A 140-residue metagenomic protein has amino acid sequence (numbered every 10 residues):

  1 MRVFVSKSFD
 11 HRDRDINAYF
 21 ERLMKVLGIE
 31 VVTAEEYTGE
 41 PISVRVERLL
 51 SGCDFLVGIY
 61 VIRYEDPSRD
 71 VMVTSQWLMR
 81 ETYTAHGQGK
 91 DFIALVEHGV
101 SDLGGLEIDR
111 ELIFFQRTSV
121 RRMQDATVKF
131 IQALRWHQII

Functional and structural regions predicted by a protein language model:
M1-L56: Conserved N-terminal substructure of TIR/SEFIR domains
K7, A94-V96: Short beta-strand/turn micro-motifs composed of small residues that flank or help shape donor/cofactor-binding pockets
D15, P67-R69, G104-G105: Short glycine-/acidic-enriched loop or helix-start segments at secondary-structure transitions that form or flank
V32-E36, L95, F115: Conserved beta-strand termini and adjacent loop/short-helix elements that scaffold enzyme active sites in alpha/beta
A34-H86: TIR-domain catalytic/interaction hotspot
G87-F92: A short helix->loop->beta-strand "cap" motif at the edges of active sites that frequently abuts
E97-S101: Short, polar loop motifs at secondary-structure junctions
D102-I140: C-terminal interaction surface of TIR/SEFIR-family domains
